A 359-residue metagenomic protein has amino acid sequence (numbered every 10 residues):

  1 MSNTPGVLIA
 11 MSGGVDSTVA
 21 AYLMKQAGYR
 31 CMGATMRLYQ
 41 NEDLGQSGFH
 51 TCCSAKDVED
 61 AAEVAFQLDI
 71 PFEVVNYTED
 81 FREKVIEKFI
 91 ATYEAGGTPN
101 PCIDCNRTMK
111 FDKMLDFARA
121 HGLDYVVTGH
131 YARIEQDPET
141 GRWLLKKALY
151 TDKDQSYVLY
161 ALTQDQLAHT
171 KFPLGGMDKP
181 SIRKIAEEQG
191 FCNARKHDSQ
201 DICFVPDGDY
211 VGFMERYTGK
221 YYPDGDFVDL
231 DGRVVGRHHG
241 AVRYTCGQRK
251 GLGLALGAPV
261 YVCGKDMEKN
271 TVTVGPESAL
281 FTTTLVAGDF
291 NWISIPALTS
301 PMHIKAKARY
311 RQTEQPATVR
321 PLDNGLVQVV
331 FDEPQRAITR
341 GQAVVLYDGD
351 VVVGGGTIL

Functional and structural regions predicted by a protein language model:
M1-Y160, K171, P180, E187: ATP-dependent adenylation/nucleotidyltransferase module used to activate substrates
V127-I134, P138-E139, W143-L359: AMP-forming adenylation/ATP pyrophosphatase catalytic core
